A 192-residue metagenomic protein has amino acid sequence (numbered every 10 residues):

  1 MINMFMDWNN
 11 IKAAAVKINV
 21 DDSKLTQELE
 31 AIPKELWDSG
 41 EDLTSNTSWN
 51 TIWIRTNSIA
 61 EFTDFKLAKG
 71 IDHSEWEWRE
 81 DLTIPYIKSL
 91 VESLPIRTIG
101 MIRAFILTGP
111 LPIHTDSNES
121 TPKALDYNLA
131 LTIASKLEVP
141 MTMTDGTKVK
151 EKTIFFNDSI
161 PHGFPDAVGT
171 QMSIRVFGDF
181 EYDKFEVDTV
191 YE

Functional and structural regions predicted by a protein language model:
M1-I96: Non-heme Fe(II)/2-oxoglutarate
D7, S93-P95, S117-T121, G146-T147 (+1 more regions): A general structural signal for short secondary-structure junctions and capping/turn motifs
D21, R55, L107-T108, T144: A structural detector for beta-sheet-dominated domains
T98-G100, K123-Y127, T170-M172: Residues that flank catalytic or metal-binding motifs in active/ligand-binding sites
M101-T121: Conserved short histidine dyad/triad with adjacent acidic residue
I106, E119-L137: Short, conserved beta-strand element in jelly-roll/cupin
G109-L111, L125-Y127, I160: Short beta-strand or tight-loop elements that sit immediately N-terminal to catalytic metal-binding acidic residues
I133-E192: Catalytic core of Fe(II)/2-oxoglutarate
